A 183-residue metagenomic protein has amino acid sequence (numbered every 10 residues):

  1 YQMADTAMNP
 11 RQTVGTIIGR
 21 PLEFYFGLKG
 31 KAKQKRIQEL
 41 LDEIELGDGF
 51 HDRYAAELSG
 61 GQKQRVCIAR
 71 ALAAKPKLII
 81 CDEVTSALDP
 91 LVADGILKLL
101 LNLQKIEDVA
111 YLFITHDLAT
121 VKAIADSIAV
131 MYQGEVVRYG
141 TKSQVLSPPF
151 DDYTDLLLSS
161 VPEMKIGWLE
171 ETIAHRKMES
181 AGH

Functional and structural regions predicted by a protein language model:
K31-G49, L158: Conserved ABC ATPase "signature" region
Y54-L58, Q62: Conserved ABC ATPase signature
K75: Conserved catalytic motifs of ABC-family nucleotide-binding domains
V121-A123: A short, surface-exposed alpha-helical micro-motif characterized by mixed small hydrophobic and charged/polar residues
S127, Y139: Short, glycine/charged-rich "phosphate-handling" switch motifs in NTP-dependent and phosphotransfer domains
K142-H183: Short catalytic/signature loops enriched in Gly
